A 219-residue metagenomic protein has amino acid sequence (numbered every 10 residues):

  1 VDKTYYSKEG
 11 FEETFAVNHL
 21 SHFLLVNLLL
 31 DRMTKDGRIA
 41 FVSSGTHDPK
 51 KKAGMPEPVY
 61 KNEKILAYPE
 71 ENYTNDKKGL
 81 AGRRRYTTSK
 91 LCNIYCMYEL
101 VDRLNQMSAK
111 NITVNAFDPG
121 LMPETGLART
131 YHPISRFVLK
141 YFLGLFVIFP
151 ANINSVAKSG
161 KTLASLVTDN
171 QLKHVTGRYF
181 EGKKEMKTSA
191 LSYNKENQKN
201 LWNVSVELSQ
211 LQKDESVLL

Functional and structural regions predicted by a protein language model:
V1-Y131, L211-L219: Rossmann-fold NAD(P)H-dependent dehydrogenase/reductase core
K3-S7, T74-K78, L139-L143, F180-E185: Surface-exposed beta-strand-to-loop junctions that form interaction patches on eukaryotic regulatory domains
C92, C96, S159-L163, L201 (+1 more regions): Alpha-helical packing segments of well-folded alpha/beta enzyme cores
A109-D118, Y179-A190, N194: C-terminal/domain-terminus segments
L127-F142: Mobile gating loops/cap/lid regions near enzyme active sites that modulate substrate access
Y141-M186, K195-N197: C-terminal helical subdomain
K195-L219: Intracellular terminal tails of multi-pass secondary transporters
